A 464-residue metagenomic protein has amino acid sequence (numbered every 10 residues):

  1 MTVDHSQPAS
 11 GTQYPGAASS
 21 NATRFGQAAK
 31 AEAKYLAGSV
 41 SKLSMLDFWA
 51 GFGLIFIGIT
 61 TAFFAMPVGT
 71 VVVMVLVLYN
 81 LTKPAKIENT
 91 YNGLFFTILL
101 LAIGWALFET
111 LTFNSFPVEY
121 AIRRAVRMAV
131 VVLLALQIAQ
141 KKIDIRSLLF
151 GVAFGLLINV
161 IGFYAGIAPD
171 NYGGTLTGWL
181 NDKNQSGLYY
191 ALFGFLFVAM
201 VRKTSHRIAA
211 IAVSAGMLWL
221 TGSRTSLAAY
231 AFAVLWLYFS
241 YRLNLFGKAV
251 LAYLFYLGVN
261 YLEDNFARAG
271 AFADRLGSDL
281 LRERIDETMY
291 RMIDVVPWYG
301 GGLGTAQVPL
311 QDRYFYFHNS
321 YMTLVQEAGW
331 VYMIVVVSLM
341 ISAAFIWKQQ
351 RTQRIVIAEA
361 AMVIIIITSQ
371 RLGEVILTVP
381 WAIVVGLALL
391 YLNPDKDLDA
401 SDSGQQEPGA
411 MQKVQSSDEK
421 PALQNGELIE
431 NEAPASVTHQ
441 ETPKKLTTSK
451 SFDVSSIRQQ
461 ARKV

Functional and structural regions predicted by a protein language model:
T2, Q7-A17, N21-A28, E32 (+3 more regions): Hydrophobic transmembrane alpha-helices and their immediate junctions
T2, Y238-D274, K463: A membrane-periplasm/extracellular boundary helix in multi-pass inner-membrane enzymes that assemble envelope glycans
V40-L43, K83-F96, M200-A209, N244-G247 (+1 more regions): Membrane-interface helix-loop-helix junctions at transmembrane boundaries of multi-pass membrane enzymes, predominantly
A50-I55, K348-G373, W381, L389-L392: Loop-to-helix entry and N-terminal half of a specific, functionally important transmembrane alpha helix in multi-pass
M74-L78, A361-I366, V375-K420, R462-K463: Transmembrane alpha-helices of multi-pass inner-membrane enzymes
L76-E88, L101-I158, I367: Transmembrane alpha-helical segments and their membrane-water interfaces
Q137-Q140, D144-Y172, N181-S240: Alpha-helical transmembrane segments of multi-pass inner-membrane proteins
L176, R268-W330, S338, A343 (+1 more regions): Long extracytoplasmic/lumenal interhelical loops at the membrane interface of multi-pass membrane proteins
